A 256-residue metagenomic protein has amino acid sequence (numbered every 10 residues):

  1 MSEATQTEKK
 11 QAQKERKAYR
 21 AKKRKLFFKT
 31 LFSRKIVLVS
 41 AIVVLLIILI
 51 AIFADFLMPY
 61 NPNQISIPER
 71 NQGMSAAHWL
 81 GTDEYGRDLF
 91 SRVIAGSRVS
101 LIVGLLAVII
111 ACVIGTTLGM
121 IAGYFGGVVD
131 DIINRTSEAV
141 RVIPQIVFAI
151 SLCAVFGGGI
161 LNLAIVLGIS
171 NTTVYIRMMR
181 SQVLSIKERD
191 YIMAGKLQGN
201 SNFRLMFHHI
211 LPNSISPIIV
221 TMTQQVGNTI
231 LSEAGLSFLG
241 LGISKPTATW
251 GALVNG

Functional and structural regions predicted by a protein language model:
M1-T116, G127-V128, V142, I146 (+1 more regions): Gly/Trp-centered helix-boundary motif
L26-T30, D88-A95, D131-R141, L152 (+4 more regions): Short amphipathic alpha-helical coupling elements at transmembrane boundaries
V39-V43, V103-A107, I133-T136, A149 (+4 more regions): Hydrophobic core positions of alpha-helical segments in small-molecule transporters and transporter systems
W79, L89, I110-G115, M120-Y124 (+2 more regions): Generic hydrophobic transmembrane alpha-helix motif, especially the helices
R87-I102, L106, G126-N134, E188 (+1 more regions): Amphipathic cytosolic juxtamembrane alpha-helices at the membrane-cytosol interface of multi-pass membrane transporters
V128, A139, Y191, G235-S237: Helical "lid/switch" subdomain of P-loop NTPase nucleotide-binding domains
L152-V155, Q182-V183, L231-G256: Glycine-rich helix-loop "coupling/hinge" segments at transmembrane-helix boundaries in multipass transporters
